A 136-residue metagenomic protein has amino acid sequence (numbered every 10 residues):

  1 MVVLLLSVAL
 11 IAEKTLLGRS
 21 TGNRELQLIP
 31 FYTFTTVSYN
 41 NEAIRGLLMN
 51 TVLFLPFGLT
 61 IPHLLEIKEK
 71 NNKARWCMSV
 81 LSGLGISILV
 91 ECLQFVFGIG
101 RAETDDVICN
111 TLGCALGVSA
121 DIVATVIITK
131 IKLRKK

Functional and structural regions predicted by a protein language model:
M1-I99, T104, A115-K136: Bulky hydrophobic segments
